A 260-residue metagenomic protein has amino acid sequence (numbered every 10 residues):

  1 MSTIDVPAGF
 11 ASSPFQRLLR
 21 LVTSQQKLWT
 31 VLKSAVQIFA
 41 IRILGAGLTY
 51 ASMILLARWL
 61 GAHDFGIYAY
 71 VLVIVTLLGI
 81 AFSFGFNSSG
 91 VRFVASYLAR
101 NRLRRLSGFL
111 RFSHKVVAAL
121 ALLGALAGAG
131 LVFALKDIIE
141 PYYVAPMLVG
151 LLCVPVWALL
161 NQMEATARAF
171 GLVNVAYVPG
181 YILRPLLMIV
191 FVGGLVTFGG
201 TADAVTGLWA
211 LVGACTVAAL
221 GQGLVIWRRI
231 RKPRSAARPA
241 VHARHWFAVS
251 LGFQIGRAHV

Functional and structural regions predicted by a protein language model:
M1-L48, R111, P239-G256: N-terminal membrane topogenesis motif
F10, L48-S52, A69-L98, V117 (+2 more regions): Small-residue-rich midsections of specific transmembrane alpha-helices
Q26-W29, L60-A62, G79-K115, R168-V175: Transmembrane-helix boundary and interhelical linker motifs in polytopic inner-membrane proteins
L56-L77, V144, A204-W209, H242-G256: Interfacial/gating helices of multi-pass transporter permease domains
V94, L123-P141: Short membrane-interface helical motifs at transmembrane helix boundaries in multi-pass membrane transporters
I138-M163, V212, T216, L251-F253: Alpha-helical transmembrane segments of multi-pass membrane proteins
L148, V178-I230: Hydrophobic alpha-helical transmembrane segments
V156-I182: Membrane-interface junctions at transmembrane-helix termini in multi-pass inner-membrane proteins
